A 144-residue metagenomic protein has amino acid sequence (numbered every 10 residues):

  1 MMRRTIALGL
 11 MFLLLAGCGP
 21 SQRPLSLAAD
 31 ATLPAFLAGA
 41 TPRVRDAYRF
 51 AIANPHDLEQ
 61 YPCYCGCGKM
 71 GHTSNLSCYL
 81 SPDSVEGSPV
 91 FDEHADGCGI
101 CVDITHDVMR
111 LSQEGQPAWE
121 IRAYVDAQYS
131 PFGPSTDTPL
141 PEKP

Functional and structural regions predicted by a protein language model:
R3-G9: Sec-dependent signal peptide recognition, specifically the positively charged N-region followed immediately by
C18-S21: Bacterial signal peptide processing site
A31-E59, G71-C78: Short, charged low-complexity linear segments at domain edges
A38-R45, A95-V102, S112-W119: Soluble non-cytosolic domains of exported or imported proteins
Y48-C63, P82, E86-E93, I121: Immediate flanking context of iron-sulfur cluster ligation sites
G71-V108: Flexible, solvent-exposed short loops/turns enriched in glycine
M109-P144: Short flanking/linker segments adjacent to small metal-binding domains or redox-active Cys/His motifs
